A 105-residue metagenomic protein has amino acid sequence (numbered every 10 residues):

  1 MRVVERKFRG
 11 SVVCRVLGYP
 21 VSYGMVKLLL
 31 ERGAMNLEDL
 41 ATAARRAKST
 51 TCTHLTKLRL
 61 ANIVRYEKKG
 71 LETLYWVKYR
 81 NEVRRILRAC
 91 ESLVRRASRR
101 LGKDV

Functional and structural regions predicted by a protein language model:
M1-R9, E31, K78-V105: Amphipathic alpha-helical dimerization/coiled-coil segments that flank or bridge DNA-binding/regulatory modules
F8-A47, K69, T73-E82: N-terminal helix-turn-helix DNA-binding core of bacterial DNA-binding proteins
V26, L55-T56: Short, hydrophobic-biased segments on the C-terminal half of alpha helices that form "recognition helices"
A44, L55, V94: Short amphipathic alpha-helical/adjacent loop interface patches that line ligand and macromolecule-binding sites
R59: Sequence-specific DNA-binding recognition helix
N62: Glycine-centered, phosphate/nucleic-acid-interacting loop/turn motifs that mediate DNA/RNA or nucleotide
Y66: Short beta-strand "wing" residues that participate in macromolecule-binding interfaces
